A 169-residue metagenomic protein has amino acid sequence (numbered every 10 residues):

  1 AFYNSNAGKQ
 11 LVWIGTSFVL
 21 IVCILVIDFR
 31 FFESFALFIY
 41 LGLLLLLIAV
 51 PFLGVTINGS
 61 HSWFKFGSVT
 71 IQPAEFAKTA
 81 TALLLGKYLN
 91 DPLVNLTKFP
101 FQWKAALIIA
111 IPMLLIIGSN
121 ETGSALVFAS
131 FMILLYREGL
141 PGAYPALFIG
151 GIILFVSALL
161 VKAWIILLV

Functional and structural regions predicted by a protein language model:
F2-V169: Hydrophobic alpha-helical transmembrane segments of multi-pass inner membrane proteins, especially in bacterial systems
